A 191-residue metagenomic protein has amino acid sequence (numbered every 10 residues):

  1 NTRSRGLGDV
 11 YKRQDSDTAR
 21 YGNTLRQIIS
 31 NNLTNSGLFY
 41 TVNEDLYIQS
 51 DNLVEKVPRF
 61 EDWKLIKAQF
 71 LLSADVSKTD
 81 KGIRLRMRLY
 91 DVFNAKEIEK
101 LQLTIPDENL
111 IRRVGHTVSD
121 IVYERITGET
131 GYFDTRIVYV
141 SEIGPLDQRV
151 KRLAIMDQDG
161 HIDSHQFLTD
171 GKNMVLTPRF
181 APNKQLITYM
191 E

Functional and structural regions predicted by a protein language model:
N1-Y11: Single conserved hydrophobic/aromatic residue that forms the stacking wall/gate of nucleotide- or nucleobase-binding
S16-I28, T34-I83: Short, solvent-exposed, polar/charged sequence segments at loop or secondary-structure edges
V54-I121: Amphipathic beta-strand/beta-sheet edge segments enriched in Tyr/Trp
S73, I137-S141, L186-M190: Residue position within the beta-strands of beta-propeller blades
G82-R84, L146-A154: Structural motif
F93, D157-H161: Short loop/turn segments that connect beta-strands within beta-propeller blades
I111, I121, R125, H165 (+1 more regions): Conserved beta-propeller blade repeats
G131-F133, P182-N183: Residue-level detector of Asp-centered blade-edge/turn motifs that repeat once per structural unit in beta-propeller
